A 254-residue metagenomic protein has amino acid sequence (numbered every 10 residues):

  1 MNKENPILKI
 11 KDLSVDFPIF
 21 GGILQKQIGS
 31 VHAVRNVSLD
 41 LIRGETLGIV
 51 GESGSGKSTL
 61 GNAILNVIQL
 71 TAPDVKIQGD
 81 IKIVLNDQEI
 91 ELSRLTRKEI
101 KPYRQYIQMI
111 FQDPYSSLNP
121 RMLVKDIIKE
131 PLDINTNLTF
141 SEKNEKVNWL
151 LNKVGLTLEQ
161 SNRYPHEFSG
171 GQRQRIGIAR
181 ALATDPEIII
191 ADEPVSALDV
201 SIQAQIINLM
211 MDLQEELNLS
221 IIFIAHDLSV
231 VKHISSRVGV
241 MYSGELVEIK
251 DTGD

Functional and structural regions predicted by a protein language model:
M1-D254: ABC transporter nucleotide-binding domains
